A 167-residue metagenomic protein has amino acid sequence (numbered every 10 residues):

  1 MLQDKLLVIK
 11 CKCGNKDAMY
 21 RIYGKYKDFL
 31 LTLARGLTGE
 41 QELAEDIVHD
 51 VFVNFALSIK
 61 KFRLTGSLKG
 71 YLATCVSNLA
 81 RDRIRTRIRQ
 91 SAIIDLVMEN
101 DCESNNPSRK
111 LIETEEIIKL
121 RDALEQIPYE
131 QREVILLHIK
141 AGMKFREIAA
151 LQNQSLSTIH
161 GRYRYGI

Functional and structural regions predicted by a protein language model:
M1, Q90-I117: Internal acidic/polar
M1-F29, G36: N-terminal module of bacterial RNA polymerase sigma factors
K12-C13, D50-S67: Sigma70-family region 2
Y23-Q41, S58, L124: Amphipathic, Lys/Arg- and hydrophobic-enriched alpha-helical face
K25-K27, G36-L37, L136-M143, N153: Short helix-capping/turn signature of helix-turn-helix
K27, L31, F52, P128 (+2 more regions): C-terminal flanking helix
K60-L64, T74-I94, E113: Arg/Lys-rich amphipathic alpha helix in sigma70-family domain 2
S77, R81, Q131, K140 (+2 more regions): DNA-recognition helix of helix-turn-helix
